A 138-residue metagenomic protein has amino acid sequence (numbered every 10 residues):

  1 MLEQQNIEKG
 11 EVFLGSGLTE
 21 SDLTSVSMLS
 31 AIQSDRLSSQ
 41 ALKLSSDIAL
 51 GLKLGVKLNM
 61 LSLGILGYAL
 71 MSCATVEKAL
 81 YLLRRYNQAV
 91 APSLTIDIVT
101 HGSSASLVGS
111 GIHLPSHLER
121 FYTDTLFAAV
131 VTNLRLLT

Functional and structural regions predicted by a protein language model:
M1-V108, Y122, L126-A129: N-terminal low-complexity or simple alpha-helical regulatory segments that function as activation/interaction modules
G109-F121: A short interface-forming secondary-structure element
V131-L134: Predominantly flavin-linked oxidoreductase catalytic cores and closely associated redox partners
L137-T138: Compact structured core domains
